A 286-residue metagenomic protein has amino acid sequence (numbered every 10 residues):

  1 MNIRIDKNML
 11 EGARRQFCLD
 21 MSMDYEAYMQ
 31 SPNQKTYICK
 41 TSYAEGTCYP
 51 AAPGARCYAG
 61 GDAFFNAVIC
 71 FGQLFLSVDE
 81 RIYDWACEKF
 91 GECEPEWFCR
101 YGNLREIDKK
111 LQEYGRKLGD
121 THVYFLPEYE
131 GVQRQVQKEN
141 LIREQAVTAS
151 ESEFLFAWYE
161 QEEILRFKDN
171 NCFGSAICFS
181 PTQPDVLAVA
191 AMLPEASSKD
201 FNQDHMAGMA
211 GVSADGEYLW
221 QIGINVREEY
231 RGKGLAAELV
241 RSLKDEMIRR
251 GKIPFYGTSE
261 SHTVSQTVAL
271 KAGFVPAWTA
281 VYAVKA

Functional and structural regions predicted by a protein language model:
N2-Y159: Acyl-donor-binding surface of acyltransferase catalytic domains
L74, M247-S259: Conserved GNAT acetyl-CoA-binding A-motif
L118-P127, V275-A286: Conserved catalytic-core motifs of GNAT/GCN5-like acyltransferases
N170, A207-L219, G223-R227: A conserved beta-strand-loop-helix scaffold within acyl/acetyltransferase catalytic domains
G174-G208: Conserved beta-hairpin
Q203, L219, I224-E238: Conserved glycine-rich acetyl-CoA-binding loop
G232-D245, T267, K271: Conserved acetyl-CoA-binding loop-helix of GNAT-fold acetyltransferases
Y256-L270, V275, A283-V284: Conserved beta-strand-loop-alpha-helix junction that forms the acyl-donor binding cleft
